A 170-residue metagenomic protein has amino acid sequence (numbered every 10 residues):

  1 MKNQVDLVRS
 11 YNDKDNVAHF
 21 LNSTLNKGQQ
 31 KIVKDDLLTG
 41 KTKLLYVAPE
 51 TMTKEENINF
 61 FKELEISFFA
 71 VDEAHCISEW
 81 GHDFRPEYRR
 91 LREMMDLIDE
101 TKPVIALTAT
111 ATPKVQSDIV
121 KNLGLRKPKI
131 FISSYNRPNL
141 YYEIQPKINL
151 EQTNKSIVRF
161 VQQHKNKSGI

Functional and structural regions predicted by a protein language model:
M1-N3, L25-K27, T51-T53, H75-C76 (+3 more regions): Conserved nucleotide-binding/hydrolysis micro-motifs of P-loop NTPases
M1-Q4, Q163-I170: Conserved strand-helix element at the start of the C-terminal RecA-like helicase core
K2-V47, I130-F131: Conserved nucleic-acid-binding Ia/Ib motif block in the N-terminal RecA-like helicase ATPase lobe
S10-D13, D35-G40, N59-L64, M95-K102 (+3 more regions): Conserved catalytic network of the ASCE P-loop NTPase/AAA+ motor domain
L25-F68, C76-H82: Conserved helix/coil segment N-terminal to the catalytic DExD/H
Y46, V104, S168-I170: Conserved RecA-like ASCE P-loop NTPase motor core of nucleic-acid helicases/translocases
K62-E63, S67-I132, E151-N154: Post-DEXD/H (motif II) to motif III coupling segment of the RecA-like Helicase ATP-binding lobe
R137-Q145, N166-I170: Inter-lobe coupling/hinge region of RecA-like P-loop helicase motors
